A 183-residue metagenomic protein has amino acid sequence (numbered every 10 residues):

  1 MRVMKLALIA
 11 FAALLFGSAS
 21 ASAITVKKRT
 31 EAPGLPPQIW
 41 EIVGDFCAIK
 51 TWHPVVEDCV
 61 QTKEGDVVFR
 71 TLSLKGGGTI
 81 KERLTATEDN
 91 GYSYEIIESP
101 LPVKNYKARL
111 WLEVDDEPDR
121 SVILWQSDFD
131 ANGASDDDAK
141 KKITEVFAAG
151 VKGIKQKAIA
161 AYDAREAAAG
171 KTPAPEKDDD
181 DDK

Functional and structural regions predicted by a protein language model:
M1-V3: N-terminal secretory signal peptides that target proteins for export/translocation
A7-S18: Bacterial N-terminal signal peptides
A19-E64: Hydrophobic ligand-binding cavity/cleft-lining segments
P33-P37, V43, P102, D137-A148: Soluble non-cytosolic domains of exported or imported proteins
Q38-I42, I49, R70, L84 (+3 more regions): Hydrophobic pocket/interface hotspot
I42-W52, T87, D115, G150-G153 (+1 more regions): Structured segments of extracytoplasmic/periplasmic soluble domains in secreted or envelope-associated proteins
K75-V122, D128-D130, A161: Hydrophobic-ligand binding "helix-grip"
V122, D128-K183: A conserved amphipathic terminal alpha-helix motif
